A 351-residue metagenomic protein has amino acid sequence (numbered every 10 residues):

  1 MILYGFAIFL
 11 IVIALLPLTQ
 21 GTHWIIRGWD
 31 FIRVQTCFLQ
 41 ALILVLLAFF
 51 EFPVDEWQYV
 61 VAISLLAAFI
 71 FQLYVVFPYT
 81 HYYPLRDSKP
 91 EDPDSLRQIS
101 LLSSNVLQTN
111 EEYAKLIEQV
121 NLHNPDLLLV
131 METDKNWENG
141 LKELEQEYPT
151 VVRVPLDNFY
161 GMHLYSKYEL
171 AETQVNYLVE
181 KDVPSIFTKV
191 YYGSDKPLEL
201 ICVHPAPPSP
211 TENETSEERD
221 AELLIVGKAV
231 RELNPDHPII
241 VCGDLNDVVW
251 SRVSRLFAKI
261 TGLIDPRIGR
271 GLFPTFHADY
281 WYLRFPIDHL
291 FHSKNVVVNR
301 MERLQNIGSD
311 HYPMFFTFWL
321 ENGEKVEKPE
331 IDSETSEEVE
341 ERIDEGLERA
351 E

Functional and structural regions predicted by a protein language model:
M1-F50, V54, V61-Q72: Membrane-embedded alpha-helical segments of integral membrane proteins
G5, L18-G21, V60, P93 (+4 more regions): Generic hydrophobic alpha-helical membrane-segment signal
L15-L16, D87-E91, N139, R252-V253: Intrinsically disordered, low-complexity boundary segments flanking structured domains
F49-L122: N-terminal signal-anchor transmembrane helix
L101, L107-N121, L129-E351: Soluble catalytic domains of enzymes that build or remodel membrane lipids, polysaccharides, and related
D126: Short acidic/polar active-site loop segments enriched in Thr and Asp
